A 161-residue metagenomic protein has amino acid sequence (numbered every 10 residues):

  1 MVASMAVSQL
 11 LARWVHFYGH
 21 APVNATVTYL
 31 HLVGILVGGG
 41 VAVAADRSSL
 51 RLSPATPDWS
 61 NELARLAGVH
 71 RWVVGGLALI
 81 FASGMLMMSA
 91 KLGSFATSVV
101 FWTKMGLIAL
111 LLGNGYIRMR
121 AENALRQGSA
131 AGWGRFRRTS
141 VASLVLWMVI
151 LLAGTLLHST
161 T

Functional and structural regions predicted by a protein language model:
M1-T161: Polytopic transmembrane helical bundles with strong interfacial aromatic enrichment
